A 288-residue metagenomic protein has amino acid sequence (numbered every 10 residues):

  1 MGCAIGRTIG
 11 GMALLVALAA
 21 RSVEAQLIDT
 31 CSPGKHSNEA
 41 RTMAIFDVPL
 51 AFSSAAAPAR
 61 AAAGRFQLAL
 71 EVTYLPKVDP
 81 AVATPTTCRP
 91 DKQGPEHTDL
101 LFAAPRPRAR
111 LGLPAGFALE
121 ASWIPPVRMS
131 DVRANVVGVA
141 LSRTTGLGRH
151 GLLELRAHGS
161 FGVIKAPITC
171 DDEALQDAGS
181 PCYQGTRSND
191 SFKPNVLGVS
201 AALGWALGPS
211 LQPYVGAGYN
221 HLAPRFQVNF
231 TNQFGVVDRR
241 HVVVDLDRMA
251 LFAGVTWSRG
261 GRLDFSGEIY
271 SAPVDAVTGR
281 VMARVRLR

Functional and structural regions predicted by a protein language model:
Q26-R149, G162: Transmembrane beta-barrel domains of Gram-negative outer membranes and organellar outer membranes
L27-I28, D245-R288: Predominantly the C-terminal beta-signal and adjacent terminal strand-loop region of outer-membrane beta-barrel
G64-L70, F117-L119, V139, G151-G159 (+5 more regions): Transmembrane beta-strands of outer-membrane beta-barrel proteins
V72-P76, W123-R128, T145, G159-K165 (+3 more regions): Transmembrane beta-strands of outer-membrane beta-barrel pores
D79-P85, P90-L100, R128-V132, F161-N195 (+2 more regions): Extracellular/periplasm-exposed beta-strand and loop segments of Gram-negative cell-envelope proteins, dominated by
F102-R106, A134-G138, P194-G198, R248-A250 (+1 more regions): Transmembrane beta-barrel architecture of outer-membrane proteins
R108-G112, S142-T144, A202-G204, F252-S258 (+1 more regions): Transmembrane beta-barrel domains of outer membrane proteins
P114-G116, G146-H150, G208-S210, S258-R262 (+1 more regions): Outer-membrane beta-barrel channels and translocator barrels
